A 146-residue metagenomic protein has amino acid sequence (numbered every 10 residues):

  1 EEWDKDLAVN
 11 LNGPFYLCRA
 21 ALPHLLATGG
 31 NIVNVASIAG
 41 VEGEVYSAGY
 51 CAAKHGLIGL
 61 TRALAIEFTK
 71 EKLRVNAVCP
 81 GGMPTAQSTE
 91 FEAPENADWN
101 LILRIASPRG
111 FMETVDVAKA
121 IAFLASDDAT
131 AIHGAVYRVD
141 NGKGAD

Functional and structural regions predicted by a protein language model:
E1-D4, I102: Substrate-binding pocket helix/loop in short-chain dehydrogenase/reductase
C18, A53, T61: Active-site helix of classical SDR
P23, I66-K70, T130: Alpha-helical segment proximal to the catalytic Tyr-Lys
S37: Residue(s) in the substrate-gating loop at a strand-loop-helix junction that position the organic substrate next
E42, A122, H133-D146: Short C-terminal tail/terminal secondary-structure segment of NAD(P)H-dependent dehydrogenase/reductase domains
K70, G82-A106: A glycine/serine/threonine-rich, flexible loop-to-helix segment that serves as the NAD(P) cofactor-binding "lid"
A106-V117, D128: A conserved structural motif in NAD(P)-dependent oxidoreductases
